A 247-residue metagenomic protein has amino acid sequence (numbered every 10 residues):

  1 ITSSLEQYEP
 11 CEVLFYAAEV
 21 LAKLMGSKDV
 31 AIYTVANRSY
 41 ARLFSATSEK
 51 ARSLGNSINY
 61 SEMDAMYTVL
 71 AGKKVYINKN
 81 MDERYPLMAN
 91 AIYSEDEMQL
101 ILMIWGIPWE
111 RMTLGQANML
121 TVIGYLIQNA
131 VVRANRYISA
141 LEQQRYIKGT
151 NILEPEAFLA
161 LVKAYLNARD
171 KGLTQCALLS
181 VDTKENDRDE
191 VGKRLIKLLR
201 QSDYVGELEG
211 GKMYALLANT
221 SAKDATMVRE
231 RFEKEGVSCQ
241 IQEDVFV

Functional and structural regions predicted by a protein language model:
I1-E12, R145-I152: Short regulatory/linker helices and ligand/cofactor-binding micro-motifs at input modules
E6-Q7, Y16-K73: Structured interaction and signal-relay segments at domain junctions
I77-N78, Y85-Y93: A short, aliphatic-rich beta-strand micro-motif
I92-M103: Short hydrophobic/glycine-rich mini-motifs in sensory/regulatory modules that couple input to downstream signaling
I101-R111, L217-N219: Short beta-strand-to-loop transition segments that serve as allosteric relay/switch motifs in sensory/regulatory domains
R111-V132, I138: Amphipathic alpha-helical "output/dimerization" segments
F158-T183, V191: Active-site-proximal structural segments of metal-dependent nucleotidyl cyclase/transferase enzymes
E185, G192-D224: Conserved helix-loop-beta segment at the catalytic/binding core of cyclic-nucleotide signaling proteins
